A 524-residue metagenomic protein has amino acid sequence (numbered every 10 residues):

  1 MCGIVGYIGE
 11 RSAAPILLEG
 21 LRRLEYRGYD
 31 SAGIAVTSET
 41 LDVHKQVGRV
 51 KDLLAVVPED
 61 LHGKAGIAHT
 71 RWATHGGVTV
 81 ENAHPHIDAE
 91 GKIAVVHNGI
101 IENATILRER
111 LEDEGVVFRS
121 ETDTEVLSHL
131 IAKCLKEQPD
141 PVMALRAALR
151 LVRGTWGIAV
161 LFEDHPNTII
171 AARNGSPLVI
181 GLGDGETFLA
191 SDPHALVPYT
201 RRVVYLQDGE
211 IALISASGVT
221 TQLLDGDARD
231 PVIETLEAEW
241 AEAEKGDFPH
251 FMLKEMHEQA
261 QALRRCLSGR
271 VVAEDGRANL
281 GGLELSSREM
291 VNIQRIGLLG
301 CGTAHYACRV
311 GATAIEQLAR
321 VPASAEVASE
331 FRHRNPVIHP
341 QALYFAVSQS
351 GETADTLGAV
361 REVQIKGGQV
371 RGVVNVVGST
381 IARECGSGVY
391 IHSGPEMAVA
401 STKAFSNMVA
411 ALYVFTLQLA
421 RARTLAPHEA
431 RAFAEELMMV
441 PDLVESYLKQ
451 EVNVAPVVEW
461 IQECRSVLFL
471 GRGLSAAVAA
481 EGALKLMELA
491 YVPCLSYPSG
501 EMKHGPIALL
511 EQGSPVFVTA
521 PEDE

Functional and structural regions predicted by a protein language model:
M1-K245, P249-H250, K254, E258-G297 (+1 more regions): Conserved short alpha-helical segments that host acidic/polar catalytic motifs at enzyme active sites
V43, D164-H165, S176, D184-G185 (+3 more regions): A SIS-like phosphosugar-recognition module
